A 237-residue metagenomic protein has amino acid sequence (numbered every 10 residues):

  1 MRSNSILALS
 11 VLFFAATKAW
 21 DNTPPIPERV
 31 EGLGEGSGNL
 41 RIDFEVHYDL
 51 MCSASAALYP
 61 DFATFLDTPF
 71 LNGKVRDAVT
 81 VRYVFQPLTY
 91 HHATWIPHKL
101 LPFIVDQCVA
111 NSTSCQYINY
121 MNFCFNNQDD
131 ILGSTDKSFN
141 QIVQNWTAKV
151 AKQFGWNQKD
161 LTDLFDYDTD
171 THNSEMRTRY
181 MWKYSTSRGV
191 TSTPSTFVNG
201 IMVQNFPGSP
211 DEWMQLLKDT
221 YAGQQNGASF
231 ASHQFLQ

Functional and structural regions predicted by a protein language model:
S3-K18: Cleavable N-terminal signal peptides of Sec/SRP-targeted secreted and luminal proteins
W20, I42-D49, Y59-D67, V143-Q237: C-terminal cap of thioredoxin/glutaredoxin-like
W20-F44: A short beta-strand-turn-helix
P24-P27, S53, P87-L88, P194: Proline-rich low-complexity regions
G32-E35, L71-N72, S185-S187: Short, flexible, glycine/charge-rich loop motifs used to bind or transfer phosphoryl groups or to couple energy/partner
L40, E45-A148, R188: Structural alpha/beta surface segment adjacent to cysteine/selenocysteine redox centers across thiol/disulfide enzymes
